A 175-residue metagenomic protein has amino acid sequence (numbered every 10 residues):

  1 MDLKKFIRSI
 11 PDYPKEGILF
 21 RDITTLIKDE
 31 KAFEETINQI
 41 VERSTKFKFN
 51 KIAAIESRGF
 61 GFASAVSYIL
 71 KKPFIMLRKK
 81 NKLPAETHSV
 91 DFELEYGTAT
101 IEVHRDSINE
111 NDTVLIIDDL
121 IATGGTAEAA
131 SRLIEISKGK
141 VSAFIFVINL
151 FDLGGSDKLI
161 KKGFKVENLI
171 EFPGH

Functional and structural regions predicted by a protein language model:
M1-H175: PRPP-associated nucleotide enzymes
